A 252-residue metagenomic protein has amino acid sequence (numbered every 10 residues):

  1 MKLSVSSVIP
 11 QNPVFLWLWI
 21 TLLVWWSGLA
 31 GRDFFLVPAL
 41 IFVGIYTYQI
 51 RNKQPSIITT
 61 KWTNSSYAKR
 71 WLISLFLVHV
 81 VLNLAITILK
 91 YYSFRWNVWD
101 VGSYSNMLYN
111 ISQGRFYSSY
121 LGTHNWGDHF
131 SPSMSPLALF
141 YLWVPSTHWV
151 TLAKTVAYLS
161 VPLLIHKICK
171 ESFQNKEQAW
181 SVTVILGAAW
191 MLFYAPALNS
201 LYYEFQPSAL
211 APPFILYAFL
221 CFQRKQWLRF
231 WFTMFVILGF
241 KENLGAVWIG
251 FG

Functional and structural regions predicted by a protein language model:
K2-N83, K170, S181-V184: Start-transfer (signal-anchor) and selected internal transmembrane alpha helices of multi-pass inner/ER membrane
S27-A30, A197-F205: Membrane-interface helix caps and helix-loop-helix hairpins in membrane proteins
G28-V37, W227-G252: Transmembrane helices and adjacent periplasmic/lumenal helix-loop junctions of polyprenol-phosphate-dependent
A85-I88, G102-N125, P132-S133: Extracytosolic helix-loop segments that constitute the early lumenal/periplasmic catalytic or substrate-binding loops
S146-W149, S172-I185, R224-F230: Membrane-helix interface segments
H148-K176, Y217: Transmembrane-helix motifs of polytopic, lipid-linked glycan transferases
L164-K167, L201, S208-M234, W248-G252: Specific aromatic-rich, kink-prone transmembrane helix
W180-A197, A209-P213: Membrane-embedded helix bundles of polyisoprenyl
